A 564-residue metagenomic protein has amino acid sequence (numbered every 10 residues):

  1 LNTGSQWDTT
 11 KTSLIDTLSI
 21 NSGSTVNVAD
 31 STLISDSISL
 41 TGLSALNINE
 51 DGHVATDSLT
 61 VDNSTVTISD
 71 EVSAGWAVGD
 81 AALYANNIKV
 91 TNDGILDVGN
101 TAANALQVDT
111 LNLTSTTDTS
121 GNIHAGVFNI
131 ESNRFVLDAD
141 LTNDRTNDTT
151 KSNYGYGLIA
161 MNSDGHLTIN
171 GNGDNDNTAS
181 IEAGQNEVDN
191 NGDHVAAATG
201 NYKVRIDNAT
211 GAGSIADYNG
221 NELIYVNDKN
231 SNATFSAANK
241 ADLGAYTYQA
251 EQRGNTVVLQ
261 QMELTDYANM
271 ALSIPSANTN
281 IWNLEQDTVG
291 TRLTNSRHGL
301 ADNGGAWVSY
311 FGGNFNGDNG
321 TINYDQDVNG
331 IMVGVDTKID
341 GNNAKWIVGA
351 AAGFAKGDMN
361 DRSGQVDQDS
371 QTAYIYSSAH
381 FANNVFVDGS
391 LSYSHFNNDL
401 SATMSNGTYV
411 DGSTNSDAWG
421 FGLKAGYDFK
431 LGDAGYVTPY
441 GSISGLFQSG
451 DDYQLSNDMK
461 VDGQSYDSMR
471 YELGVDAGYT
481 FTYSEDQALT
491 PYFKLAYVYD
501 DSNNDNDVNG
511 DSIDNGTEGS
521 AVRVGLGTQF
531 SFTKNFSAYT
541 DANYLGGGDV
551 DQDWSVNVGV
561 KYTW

Functional and structural regions predicted by a protein language model:
L1-G220: Extracellular beta-strand/loop-rich repeat segments of large surface/secreted proteins
E50, D70-A74, G79-D80, G99-A103 (+9 more regions): Outer-membrane translocation/initiation segment of Type V secreted surface proteins
T114, S120, N147-T149, N153-G155 (+7 more regions): Outer-membrane beta-barrel translocator/pore domains, especially the C-terminal barrels of Gram-negative outer-membrane
L264-D433, N543, G548, D553: Outer membrane beta-barrel translocator domains of Type V secretion systems
I274, G320-Q326, R362-V366, N397-N415 (+2 more regions): Solvent-exposed, glycine/polar-rich loop segments of beta-barrel outer-membrane systems
A306-G312, A350-K356, G389-H395, P439-F447 (+4 more regions): Transmembrane beta-barrel strands of outer-membrane/channel proteins
V333-T337, I375-A379, L391, L423-Y427 (+5 more regions): Residues on the lipid-exposed face of transmembrane beta-strands in outer-membrane beta-barrel proteins
L431, K460-W564: Outer membrane beta-barrel transmembrane domains
